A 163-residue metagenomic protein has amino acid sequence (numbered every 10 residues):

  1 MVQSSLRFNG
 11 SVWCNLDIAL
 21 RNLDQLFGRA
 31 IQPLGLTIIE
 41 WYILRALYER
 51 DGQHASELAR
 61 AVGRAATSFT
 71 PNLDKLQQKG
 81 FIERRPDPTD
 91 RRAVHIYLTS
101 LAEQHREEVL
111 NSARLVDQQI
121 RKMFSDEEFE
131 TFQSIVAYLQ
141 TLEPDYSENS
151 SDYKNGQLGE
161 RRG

Functional and structural regions predicted by a protein language model:
M1-L34: N-terminal leader segment of winged-helix/HTH proteins
M1-S5, D126-G163: C-terminal regulatory/oligomerization modules of transcriptional regulators
S5, R60-K79, T131: Long, contiguous secondary-structure blocks with strong helical propensity
S11, Y42, E130: Active-site phosphate/pyrophosphate-handling residues
R21-F69, S151-Y153: N-terminal helix-turn-helix DNA-binding core of bacterial DNA-binding proteins
D24, D74-A137, T141: Charged, amphipathic alpha-helical coiled-coil/dimerization segments
